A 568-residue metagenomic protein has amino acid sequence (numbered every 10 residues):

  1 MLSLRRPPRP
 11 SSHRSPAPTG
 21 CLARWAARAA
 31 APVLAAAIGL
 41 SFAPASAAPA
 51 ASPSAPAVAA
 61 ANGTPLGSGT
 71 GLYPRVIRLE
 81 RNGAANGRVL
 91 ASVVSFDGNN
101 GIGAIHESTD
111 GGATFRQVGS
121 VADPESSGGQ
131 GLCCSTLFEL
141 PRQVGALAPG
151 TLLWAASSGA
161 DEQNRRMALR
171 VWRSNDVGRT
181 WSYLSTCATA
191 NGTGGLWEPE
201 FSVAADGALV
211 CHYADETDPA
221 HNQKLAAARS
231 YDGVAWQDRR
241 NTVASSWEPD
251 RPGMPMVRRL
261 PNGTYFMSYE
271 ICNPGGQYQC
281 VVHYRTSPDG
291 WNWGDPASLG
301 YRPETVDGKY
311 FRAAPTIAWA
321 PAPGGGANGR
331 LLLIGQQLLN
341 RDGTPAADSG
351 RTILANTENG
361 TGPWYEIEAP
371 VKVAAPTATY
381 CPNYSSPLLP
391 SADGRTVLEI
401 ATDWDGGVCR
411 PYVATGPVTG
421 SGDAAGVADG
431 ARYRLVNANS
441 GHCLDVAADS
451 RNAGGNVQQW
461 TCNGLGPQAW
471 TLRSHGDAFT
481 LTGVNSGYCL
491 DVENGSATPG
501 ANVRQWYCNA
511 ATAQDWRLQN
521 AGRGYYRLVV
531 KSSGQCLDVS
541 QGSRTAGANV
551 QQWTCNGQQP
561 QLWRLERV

Functional and structural regions predicted by a protein language model:
M1-A50: Secretory targeting and sorting signals
A51-L72, I77-G131, E139-G194, V203-E248 (+5 more regions): Beta-rich carbohydrate-recognition and catalytic domains
L72-R75, G131-T136, W197-E200, G253-M256 (+3 more regions): Beta-propeller and closely related beta-sheet repeat lectin domains
N86-R88, P141, P149-L152, G430 (+3 more regions): Glycine-centered loop/turn motifs
R88, D206-A208, T264, N328-R330 (+6 more regions): A generic structural signal for beta-strand entry/edge sites
F115, W181, W236, W293 (+7 more regions): Signature tryptophan residues that serve as conserved aromatic anchors
A425-R451, A469-A497, D515-R544, L562-V568: Extracellular glycan-recognition/adhesion modules and their associated mucin-like linkers
Y433, C443, W460-C462, F479 (+2 more regions): Tyrosine-centered aromatic motifs in long, intrinsically disordered, low-complexity repeat arrays
